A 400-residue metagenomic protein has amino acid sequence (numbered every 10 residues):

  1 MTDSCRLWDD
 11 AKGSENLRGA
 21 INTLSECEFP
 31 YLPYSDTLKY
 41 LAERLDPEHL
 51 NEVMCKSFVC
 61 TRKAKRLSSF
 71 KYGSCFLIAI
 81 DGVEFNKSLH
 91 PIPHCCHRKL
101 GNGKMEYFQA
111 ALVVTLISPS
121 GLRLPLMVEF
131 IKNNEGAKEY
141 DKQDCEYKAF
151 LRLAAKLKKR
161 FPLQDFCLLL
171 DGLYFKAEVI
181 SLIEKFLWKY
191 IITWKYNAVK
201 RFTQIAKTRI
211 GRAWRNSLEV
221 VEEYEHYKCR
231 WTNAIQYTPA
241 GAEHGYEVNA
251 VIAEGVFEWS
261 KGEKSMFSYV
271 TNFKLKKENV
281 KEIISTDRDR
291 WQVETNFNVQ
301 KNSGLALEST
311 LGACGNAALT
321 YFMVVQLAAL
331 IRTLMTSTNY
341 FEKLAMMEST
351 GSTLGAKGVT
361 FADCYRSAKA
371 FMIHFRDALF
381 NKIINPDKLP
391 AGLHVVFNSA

Functional and structural regions predicted by a protein language model:
M1-P33, R376-F380, N385, V396-S399: Gly/serine-rich nucleotide phosphate-binding loop at the start of the catalytic core of nucleotide/ADP-ribose-handling
S4-C5, Y34, L38, S74-S88 (+7 more regions): Short, conserved catalytic/metal-binding motifs centered on acidic residues
A11-K12, R215-T238, N302-A400: A short, flexible helix-boundary coil/loop motif
S35-L122, M127, F397-N398: Active-site-proximal, Lys/Arg-enriched surface segment that forms a nucleic-acid-binding/basic interface patch
G82, L116-S118, V128-K132, G172 (+3 more regions): Short, structured patches in soluble enzyme cores that scaffold and shape functional sites
L100-Q164: Electropositive, glycine- and tryptophan-enriched low-complexity nucleic-acid-binding patches
E135-A250: An internal, acidic/charged active-site-proximal segment that coordinates divalent cations and/or engages
K277-G312: Short amphipathic alpha-helical "interface-anchor" segments enriched in bulky aromatics
